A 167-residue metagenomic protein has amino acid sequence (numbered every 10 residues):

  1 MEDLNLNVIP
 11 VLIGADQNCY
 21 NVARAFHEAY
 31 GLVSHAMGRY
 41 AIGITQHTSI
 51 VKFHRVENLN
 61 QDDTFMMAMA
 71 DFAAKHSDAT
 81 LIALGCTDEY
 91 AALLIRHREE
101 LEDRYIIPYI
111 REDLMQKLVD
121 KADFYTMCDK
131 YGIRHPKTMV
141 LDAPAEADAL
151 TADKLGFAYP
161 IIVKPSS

Functional and structural regions predicted by a protein language model:
M1-I110, P144-A149: ATP-binding N-terminal substructure of ATP-dependent carboxylate-amine bond-forming enzymes
Y109-V119: A short, structured active-site edge motif that brings together acidic residues
K117-S167: Active-site nucleotide/adenylate-binding loops and adjacent lid/helix of ATP-dependent enzymes
